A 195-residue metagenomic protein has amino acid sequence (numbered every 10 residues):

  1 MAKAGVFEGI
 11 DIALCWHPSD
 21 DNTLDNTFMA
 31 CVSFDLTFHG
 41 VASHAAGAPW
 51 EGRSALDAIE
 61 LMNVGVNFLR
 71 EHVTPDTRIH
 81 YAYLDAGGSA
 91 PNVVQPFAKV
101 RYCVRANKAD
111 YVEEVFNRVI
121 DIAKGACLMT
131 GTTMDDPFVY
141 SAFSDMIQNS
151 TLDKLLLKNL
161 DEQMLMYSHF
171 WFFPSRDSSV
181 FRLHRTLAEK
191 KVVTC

Functional and structural regions predicted by a protein language model:
M1-F97, R105: Histidine/acidic-residue-rich, glycine-tolerant segments that coordinate divalent metal ions
L56, E60-C195: Metal-dependent amide/peptide-bond hydrolase catalytic core, centered on the "pita-bread" metallohydrolase fold
